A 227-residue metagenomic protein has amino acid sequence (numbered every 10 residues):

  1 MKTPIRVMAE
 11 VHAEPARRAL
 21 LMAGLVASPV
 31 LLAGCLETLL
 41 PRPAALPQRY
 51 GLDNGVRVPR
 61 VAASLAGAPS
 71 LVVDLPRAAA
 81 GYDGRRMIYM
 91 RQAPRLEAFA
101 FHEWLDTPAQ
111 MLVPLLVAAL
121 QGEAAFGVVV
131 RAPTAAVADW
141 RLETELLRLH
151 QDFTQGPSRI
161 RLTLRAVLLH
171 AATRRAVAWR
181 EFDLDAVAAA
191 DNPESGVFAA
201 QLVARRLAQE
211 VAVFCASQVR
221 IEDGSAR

Functional and structural regions predicted by a protein language model:
M1-A33: N-terminal secretory signal peptides
L36-P108, Q218-R227: A structural "domain/chain start" motif
E37-G51, G55-P59, E123-A172, A189: Surface-exposed short loop/turn segments
G67-P69, D83-R85, Q92, A125 (+3 more regions): Envelope-exposed proteins and targeting segments
P76, E145-L149, D183-D185: Generic short beta-strand segments
L96-H102, A172-V213: Short secondary-structure boundary motifs at beta->alpha junctions and helix caps
A109, V113-V117, E123, Q201-A204 (+2 more regions): Extracytoplasmic/secreted envelope proteins and their assembly/folding machinery, especially bacterial periplasmic
